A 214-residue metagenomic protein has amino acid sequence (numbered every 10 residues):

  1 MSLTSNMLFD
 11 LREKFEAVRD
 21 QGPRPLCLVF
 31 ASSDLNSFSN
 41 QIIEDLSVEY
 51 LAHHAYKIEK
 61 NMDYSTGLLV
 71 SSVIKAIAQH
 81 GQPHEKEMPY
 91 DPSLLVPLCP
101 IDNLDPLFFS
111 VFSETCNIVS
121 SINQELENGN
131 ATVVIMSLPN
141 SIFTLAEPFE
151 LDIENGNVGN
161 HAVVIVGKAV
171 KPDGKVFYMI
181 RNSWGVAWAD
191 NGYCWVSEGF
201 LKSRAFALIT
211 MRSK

Functional and structural regions predicted by a protein language model:
M1-K14: Non-catalytic, low-structured ubiquitin/UBL-interacting segments
S5, P23, V29, S33-S37 (+2 more regions): Predominantly the structural core of cysteine protease catalytic domains
R12-E13, H54-I58: Acidic/histidine-rich, surface-exposed loop or edge segments in extracytoplasmic proteins
E13-G22: Immediate flanking context of iron-sulfur cluster ligation sites
F15, S37-A52, G174: Phosphate-handling active-site elements
